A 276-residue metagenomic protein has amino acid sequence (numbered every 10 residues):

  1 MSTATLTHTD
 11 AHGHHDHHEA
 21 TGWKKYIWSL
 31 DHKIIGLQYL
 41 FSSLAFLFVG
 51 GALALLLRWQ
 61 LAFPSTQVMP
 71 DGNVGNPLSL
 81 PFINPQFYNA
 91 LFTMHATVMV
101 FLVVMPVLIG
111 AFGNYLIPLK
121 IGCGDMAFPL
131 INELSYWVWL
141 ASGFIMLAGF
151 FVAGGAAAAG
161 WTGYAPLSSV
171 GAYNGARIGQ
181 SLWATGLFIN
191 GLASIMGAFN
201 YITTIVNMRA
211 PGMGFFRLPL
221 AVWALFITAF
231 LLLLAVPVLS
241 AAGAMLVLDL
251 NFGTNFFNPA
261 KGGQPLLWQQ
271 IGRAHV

Functional and structural regions predicted by a protein language model:
S2-R273: Membrane-embedded and interfacial regions of multi-pass energy-transducing membrane proteins
